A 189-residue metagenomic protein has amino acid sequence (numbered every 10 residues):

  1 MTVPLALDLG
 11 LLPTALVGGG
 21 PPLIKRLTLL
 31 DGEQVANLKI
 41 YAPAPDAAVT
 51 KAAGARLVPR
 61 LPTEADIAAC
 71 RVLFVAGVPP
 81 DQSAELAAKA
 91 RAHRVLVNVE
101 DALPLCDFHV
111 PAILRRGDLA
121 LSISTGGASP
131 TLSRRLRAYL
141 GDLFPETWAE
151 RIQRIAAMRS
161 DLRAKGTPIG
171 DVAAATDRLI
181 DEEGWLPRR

Functional and structural regions predicted by a protein language model:
M1-K51: Hydrophobic, well-ordered beta-alpha structural blocks that scaffold small-molecule cofactor pockets
P13, R71-V72: Structural motif
P21-P22, P80-D81, G127: Residue-level detector of alpha-helix initiation sites
A42, V58-L61, D101: Short loop/edge segments at beta-strand edges and connector loops that shape dinucleotide/nucleotide cofactor-binding
K51-A68: Glycine-rich, highly charged phosphate/nucleotide-binding loops
V72-G77, S83-V110: ADP-ribose/adenylate-binding Rossmann-like module
V99-W148: E1/E1-like adenylate-forming module used to activate ubiquitin-like modifiers and sulfur-carrier proteins
G127-R189: An accessory alpha-helical subdomain
